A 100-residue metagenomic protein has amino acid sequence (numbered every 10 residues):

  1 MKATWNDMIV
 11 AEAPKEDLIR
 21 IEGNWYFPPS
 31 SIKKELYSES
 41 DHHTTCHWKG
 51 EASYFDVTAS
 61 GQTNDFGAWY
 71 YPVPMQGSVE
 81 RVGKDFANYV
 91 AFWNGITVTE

Functional and structural regions predicted by a protein language model:
M1-E100: Terminal leader/tail segments of proteins
